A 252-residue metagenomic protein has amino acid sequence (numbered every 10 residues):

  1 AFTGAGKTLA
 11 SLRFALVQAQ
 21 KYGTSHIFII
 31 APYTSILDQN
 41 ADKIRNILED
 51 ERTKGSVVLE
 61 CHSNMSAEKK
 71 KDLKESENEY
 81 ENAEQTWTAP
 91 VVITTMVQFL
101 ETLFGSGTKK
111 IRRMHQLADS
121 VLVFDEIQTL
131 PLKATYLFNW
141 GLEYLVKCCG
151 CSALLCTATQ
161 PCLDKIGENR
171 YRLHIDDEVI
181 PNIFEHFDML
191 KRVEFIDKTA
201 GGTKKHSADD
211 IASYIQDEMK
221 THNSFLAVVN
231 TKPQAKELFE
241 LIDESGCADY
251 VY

Functional and structural regions predicted by a protein language model:
A1-A15: Walker A/P-loop
V17-H26, L48-R52: Post-Walker A helix-loop "phosphate-sensing" segment adjacent to the P-loop in P-loop NTPases
H26, T88-V92, V97, A118-V121 (+2 more regions): Loop/turn-to-beta-strand initiation segments
H26-N40, E218-D243, Y252: Conserved strand-helix element at the start of the C-terminal RecA-like helicase core
I36, Q98-E101, T129-L132, P161 (+1 more regions): Residues immediately C-terminal
D50-F104: Inter-Walker segment of RecA-like/P-loop motor cores
V97-F99, T108-C148: SF2 helicase catalytic motif II
T159-E218: Interdomain hinge/linker at the junction between the two RecA-like core domains of SF2 helicases
